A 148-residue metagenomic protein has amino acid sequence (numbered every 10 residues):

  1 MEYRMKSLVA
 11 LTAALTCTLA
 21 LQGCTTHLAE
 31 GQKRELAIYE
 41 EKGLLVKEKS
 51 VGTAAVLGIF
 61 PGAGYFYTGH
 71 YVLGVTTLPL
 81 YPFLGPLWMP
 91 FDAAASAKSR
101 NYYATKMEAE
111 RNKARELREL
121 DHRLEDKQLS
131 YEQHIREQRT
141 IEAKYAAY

Functional and structural regions predicted by a protein language model:
M1-T26: Sec-dependent bacterial lipoprotein signal peptides
E2-Y3, S7, A29, E35 (+2 more regions): Helical anchoring/docking segments at protein termini
T12, G52-V56, G74-L78: Hydrophobic alpha-helical transmembrane segments
A13-T16, G58, D121: Short, functionally important structural connectors and interaction interfaces within domains
L19, G23-A54, P79-Y148: Transmembrane helix recognition focused on a "late"/terminal membrane span
E40-K49, I59-L73: Membrane interfacial helix-start motif at the N-side
